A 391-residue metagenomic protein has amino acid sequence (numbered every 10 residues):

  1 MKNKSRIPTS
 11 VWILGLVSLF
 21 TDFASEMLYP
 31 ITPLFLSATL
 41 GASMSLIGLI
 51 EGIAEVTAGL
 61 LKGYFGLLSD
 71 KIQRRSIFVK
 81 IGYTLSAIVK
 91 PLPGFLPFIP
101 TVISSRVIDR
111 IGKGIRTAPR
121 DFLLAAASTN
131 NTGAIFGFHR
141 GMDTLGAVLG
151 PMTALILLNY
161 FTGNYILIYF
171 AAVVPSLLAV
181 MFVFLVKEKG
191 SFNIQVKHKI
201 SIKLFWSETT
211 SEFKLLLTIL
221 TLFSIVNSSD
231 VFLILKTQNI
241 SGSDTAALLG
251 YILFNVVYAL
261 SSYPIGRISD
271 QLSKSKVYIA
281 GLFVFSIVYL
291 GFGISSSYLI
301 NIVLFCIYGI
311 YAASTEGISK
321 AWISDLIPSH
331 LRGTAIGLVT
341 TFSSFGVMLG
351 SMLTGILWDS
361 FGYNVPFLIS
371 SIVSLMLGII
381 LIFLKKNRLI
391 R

Functional and structural regions predicted by a protein language model:
M1-P8, K189-I219: Juxtamembrane intracellular "pre-TM" segments in multi-pass secondary transporters
K4-E55, F213-G250: Helix-loop boundary and gating motifs at the non-cytosolic
L34-T39, L149-L167, L349-V365: Transmembrane alpha-helix termini and helix-breaking/packing motifs in multi-pass membrane transporters
L49-L67, I252-P264: Central cavity-lining transmembrane alpha-helices of secondary-active solute carriers, predominantly the Major
L61-Q73, L158, S262-S273, W358-D359: Helix-to-loop junctions at the C-terminal end of transmembrane segments in multipass secondary transporters
I77-P91, V173, K276-G291, S371: Structural signature of the two symmetry-related core transmembrane helices
S105-L145: Cytoplasmic helix-loop-helix junction between adjacent transmembrane helices in 12-TM secondary transporters
I166-F184, P366-I382: Symmetry-related core transmembrane helices of the 12-TM Major Facilitator Superfamily/SLC fold
